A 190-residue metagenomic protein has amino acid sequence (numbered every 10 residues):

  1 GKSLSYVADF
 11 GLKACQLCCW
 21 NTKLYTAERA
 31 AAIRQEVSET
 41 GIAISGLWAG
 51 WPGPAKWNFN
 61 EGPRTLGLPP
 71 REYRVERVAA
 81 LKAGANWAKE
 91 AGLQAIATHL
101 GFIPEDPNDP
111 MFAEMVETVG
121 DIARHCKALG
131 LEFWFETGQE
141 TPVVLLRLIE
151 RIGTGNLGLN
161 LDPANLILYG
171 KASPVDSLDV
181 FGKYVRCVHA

Functional and structural regions predicted by a protein language model:
G1, C15-L17, I44-A49, I96-T98 (+3 more regions): Hydrophobic faces of well-ordered beta-strands that scaffold small-molecule active sites in alpha/beta enzyme cores
G1-A8, E28-I33, Y73-W87, G170-V180: Short, acidic/polar
G1-T22, E90-G92: Catalytic domains of carbohydrate-active enzymes, especially glycoside hydrolases
K2, E39, K56-L159, L168: Active-site acidic/histidine proton-transfer and metal-coordination neighborhood in alpha/beta enzyme cores
V7, C15, V37, L47 (+6 more regions): Conserved, mostly hydrophobic/aromatic
Q16-E39, L100-P107: Glycine-rich, proline-tolerant flexible connector loops at the mouths of alpha/beta enzymes
K23-Y25, E136-Q139, A164-P174: Active-site glycine- and acidic-residue-rich loops that bind and position anionic ligands or nucleotide-like cofactors
L146-L148, G170-A190: Glycoside hydrolase catalytic-domain groove-lining segments
